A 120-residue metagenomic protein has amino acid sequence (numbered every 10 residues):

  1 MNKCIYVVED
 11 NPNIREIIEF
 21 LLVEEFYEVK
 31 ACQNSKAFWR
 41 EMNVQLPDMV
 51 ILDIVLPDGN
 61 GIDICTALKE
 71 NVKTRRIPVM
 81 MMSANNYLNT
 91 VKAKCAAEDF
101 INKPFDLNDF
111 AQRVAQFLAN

Functional and structural regions predicted by a protein language model:
E9: Conserved acidic carboxylate
P12-K30, F117: Two-component/phosphorelay signaling modules centered on CheY-like receiver
A31-M49: Acidic, metal-coordinating helix/loop segments flanking the phosphotransfer/catalytic sites of two-component signaling
N34, N60-D63: Acidic catalytic/metal-coordinating carboxylates
D53: Active-site residues of response regulator receiver
P57, R75, K103: The feature encodes the CheY-like receiver
D63, N85-N102, N108, Q112-A115: Alpha4 helix (beta4-alpha4-beta5 surface) of REC/receiver domains from two-component response regulators
M80-M82: Hydrophobic/aromatic residues positioned on beta-strands within the core alpha/beta folds
